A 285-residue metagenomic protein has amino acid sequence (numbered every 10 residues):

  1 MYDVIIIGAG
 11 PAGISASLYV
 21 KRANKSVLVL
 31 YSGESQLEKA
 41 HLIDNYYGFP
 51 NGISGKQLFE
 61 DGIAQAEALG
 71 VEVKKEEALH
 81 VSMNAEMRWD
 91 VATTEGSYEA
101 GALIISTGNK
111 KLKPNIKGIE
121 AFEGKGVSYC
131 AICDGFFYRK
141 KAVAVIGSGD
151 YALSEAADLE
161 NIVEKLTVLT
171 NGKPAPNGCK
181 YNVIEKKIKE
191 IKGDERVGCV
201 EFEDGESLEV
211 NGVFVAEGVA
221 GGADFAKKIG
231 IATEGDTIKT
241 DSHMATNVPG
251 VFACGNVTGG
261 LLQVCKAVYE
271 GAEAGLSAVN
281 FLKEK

Functional and structural regions predicted by a protein language model:
M1-I5, E72-K140, F214, I238-T246: FAD-binding core/adjacent interface of flavoenzyme oxidoreductases
Y2-Q57, K141-A175: Beta1-alpha1 glycine-rich phosphate/pyrophosphate-binding loop at the start of Rossmann-like nucleotide-binding domains
G13, K111, A152, L208 (+1 more regions): Glycine-rich nucleotide phosphate-binding loop and flanking beta-alpha elements of Rossmann-like dinucleotide-binding
A16-S17, A267, A274-G275: Small-residue (primarily alanine) positions within well-ordered alpha-helices, especially packing/interaction faces
L37, A66-A85, D90-A92, Y98 (+2 more regions): A Rossmann-like FAD-binding core segment of flavoenzymes
E38, K113-P114, S154, V210 (+2 more regions): Glycine/Thr-rich phosphate-binding loops of Rossmann-like dinucleotide-binding domains
E38-A40, N115-E120, F136-Y138, P174-Y181: Short loop/helix-cap segments at secondary-structure boundaries that form the rim of catalytic
N115, A121-F137, E217-L262, E270-L276 (+1 more regions): FAD-site-proximal beta/loop scaffold in flavoenzymes
